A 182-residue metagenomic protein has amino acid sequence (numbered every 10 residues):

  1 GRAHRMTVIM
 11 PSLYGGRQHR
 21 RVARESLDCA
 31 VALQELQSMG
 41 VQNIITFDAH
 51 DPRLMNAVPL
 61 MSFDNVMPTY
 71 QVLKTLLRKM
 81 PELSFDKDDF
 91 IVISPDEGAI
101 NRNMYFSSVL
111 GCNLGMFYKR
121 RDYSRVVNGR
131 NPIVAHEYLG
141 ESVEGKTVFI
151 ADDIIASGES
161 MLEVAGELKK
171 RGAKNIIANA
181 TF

Functional and structural regions predicted by a protein language model:
G1-F182: PRPP-associated nucleotide enzymes
